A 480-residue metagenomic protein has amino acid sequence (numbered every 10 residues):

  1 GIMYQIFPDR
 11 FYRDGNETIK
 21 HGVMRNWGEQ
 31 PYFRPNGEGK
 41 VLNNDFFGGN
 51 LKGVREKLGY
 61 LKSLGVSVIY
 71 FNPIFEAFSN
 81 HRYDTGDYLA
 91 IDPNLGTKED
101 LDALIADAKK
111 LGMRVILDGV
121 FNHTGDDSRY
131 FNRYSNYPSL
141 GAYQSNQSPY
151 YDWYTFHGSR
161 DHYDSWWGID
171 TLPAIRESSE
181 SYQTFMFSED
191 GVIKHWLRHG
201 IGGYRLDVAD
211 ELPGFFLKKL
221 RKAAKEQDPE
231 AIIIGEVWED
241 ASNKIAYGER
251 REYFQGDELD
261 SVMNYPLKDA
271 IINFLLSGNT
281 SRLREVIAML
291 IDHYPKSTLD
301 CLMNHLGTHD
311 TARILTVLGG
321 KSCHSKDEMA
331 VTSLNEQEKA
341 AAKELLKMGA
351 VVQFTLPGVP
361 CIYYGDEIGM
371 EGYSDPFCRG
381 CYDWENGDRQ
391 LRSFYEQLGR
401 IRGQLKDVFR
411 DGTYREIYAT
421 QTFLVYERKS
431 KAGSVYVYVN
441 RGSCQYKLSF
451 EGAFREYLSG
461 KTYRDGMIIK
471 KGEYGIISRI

Functional and structural regions predicted by a protein language model:
I2-Y4, I69-F71, V115-L117, Y204 (+3 more regions): Hydrophobic faces of well-ordered beta-strands that scaffold small-molecule active sites in alpha/beta enzyme cores
P8-S67, I74-H199, L220, E226: Substrate-binding/active-site clefts of carbohydrate-active enzymes
D9, Y247-G248, F254, D260-S261 (+2 more regions): Aromatic/acidic polysaccharide-binding cleft in carbohydrate-active enzymes
I105-R114, N122-H123, S128-S139, V192 (+7 more regions): Active-site-proximal helices and loops of the catalytic beta/alpha 8
Y395-F409: Amphipathic alpha-helical
E416-E451: Carbohydrate-binding surface patches
E451-G460: Solvent-exposed beta-hairpin/edge-strand motifs
R464-I480: C-terminal beta-strand-rich structural cap/linker in extracellular carbohydrate-active enzymes
